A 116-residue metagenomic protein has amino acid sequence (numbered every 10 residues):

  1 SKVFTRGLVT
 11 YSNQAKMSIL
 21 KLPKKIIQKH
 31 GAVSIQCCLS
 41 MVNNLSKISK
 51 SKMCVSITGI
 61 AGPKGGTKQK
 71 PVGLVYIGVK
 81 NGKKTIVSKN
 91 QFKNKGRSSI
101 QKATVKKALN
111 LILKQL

Functional and structural regions predicted by a protein language model:
S1-L116: Short alpha-helical segments enriched in small residues
